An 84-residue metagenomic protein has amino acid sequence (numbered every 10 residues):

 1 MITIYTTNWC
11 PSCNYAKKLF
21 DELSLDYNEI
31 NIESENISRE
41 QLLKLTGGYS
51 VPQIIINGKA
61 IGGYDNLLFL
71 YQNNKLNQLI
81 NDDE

Functional and structural regions predicted by a protein language model:
M1-D26: Local sequence-structure signature of Cys/Sec-based thiol-disulfide redox active-site neighborhoods
P11, I37, G62: Short alpha-helical
L25, Y49, G62: Structured loop/turn residues at beta-strand edges in well-structured enzyme cores
D26-S38: Thiol-based oxidoreductase modules, predominantly thioredoxin-like and allied folds used for disulfide exchange
R39-E40, N73: Short Asp/Glu-rich motifs
K44-S50: Thiol/disulfide oxidoreductase modules built on the thioredoxin-like
I56-D83: Non-catalytic, surface beta->alpha helical segment in thiol-disulfide oxidoreductase systems
